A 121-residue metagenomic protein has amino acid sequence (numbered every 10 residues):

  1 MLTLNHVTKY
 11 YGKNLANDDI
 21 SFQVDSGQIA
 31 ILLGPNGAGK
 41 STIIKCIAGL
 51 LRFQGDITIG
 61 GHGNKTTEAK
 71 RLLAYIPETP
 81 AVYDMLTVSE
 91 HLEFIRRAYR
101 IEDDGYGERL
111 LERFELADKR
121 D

Functional and structural regions predicted by a protein language model:
L2, A16-N17, K70: Conserved structural motif at the start of ABC-family nucleotide-binding domains
A30-I31: Short beta-strand immediately N-terminal to the Walker A/P-loop
G34-G39: Walker A (P-loop) phosphate-binding loop of ABC-type ATPase nucleotide-binding domains
A48: Helix-to-loop junction immediately C-terminal to a conserved catalytic motif
G55-A69: Conserved ABC transporter NBD signature motif
E93, D104-R120: Conserved ABC ATPase "signature" region
